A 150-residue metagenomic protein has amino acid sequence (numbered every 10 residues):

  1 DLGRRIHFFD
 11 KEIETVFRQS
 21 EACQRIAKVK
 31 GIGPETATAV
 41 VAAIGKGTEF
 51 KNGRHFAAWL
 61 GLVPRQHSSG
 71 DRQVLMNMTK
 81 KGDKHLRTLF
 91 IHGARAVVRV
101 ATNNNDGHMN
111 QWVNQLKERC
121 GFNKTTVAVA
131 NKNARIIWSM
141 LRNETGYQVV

Functional and structural regions predicted by a protein language model:
D1-V150: A detector of single, family-specific signature residues that are central to catalytic or substrate-handling motifs
